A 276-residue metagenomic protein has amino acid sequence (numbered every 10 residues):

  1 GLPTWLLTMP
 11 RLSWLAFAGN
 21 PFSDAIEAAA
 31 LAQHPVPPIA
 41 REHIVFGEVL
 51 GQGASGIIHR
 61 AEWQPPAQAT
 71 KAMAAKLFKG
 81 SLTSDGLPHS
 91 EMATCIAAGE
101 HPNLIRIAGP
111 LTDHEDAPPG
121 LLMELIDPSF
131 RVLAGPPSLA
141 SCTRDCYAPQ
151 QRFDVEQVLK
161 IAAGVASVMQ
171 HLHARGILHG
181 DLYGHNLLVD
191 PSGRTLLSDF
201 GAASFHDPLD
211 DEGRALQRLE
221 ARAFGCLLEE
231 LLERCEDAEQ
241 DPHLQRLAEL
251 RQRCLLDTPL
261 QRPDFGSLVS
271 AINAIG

Functional and structural regions predicted by a protein language model:
G47-G53, I58: Protein kinase glycine-rich loop
A61-A93: ATP-binding glycine-rich loop module of kinase domains
A93-P102: Structural motif at the C-terminus of the N-lobe alphaC helix and the adjacent alphaC-beta4 loop of the Hanks-type
R106-P119: Short beta-strand micro-motifs within the conserved protein kinase catalytic domain, predominantly in the N-lobe
D116-F130: Conserved short submotifs of the Hanks-type protein kinase catalytic core that shape the nucleotide-binding pocket
I161-A162: Activation segment signature within eukaryotic-like protein kinase domains
H173-V189: Catalytic-loop of the protein kinase fold
L196, G201-R251: C-lobe/activation-segment region of protein kinase-like
